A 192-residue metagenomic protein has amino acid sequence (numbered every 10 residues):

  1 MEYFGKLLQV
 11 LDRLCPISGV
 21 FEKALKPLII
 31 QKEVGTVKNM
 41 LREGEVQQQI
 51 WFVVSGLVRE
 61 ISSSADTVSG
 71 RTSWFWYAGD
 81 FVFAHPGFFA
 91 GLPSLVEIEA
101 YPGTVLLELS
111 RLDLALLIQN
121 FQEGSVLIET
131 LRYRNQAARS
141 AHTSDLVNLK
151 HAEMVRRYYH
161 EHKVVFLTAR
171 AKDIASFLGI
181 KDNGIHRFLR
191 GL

Functional and structural regions predicted by a protein language model:
M1-I30, G87: Cyclic nucleotide-binding regulatory module and flanking cytosolic helices
I30-E45, D66-T67, W76-D80: Conserved short histidine dyad/triad with adjacent acidic residue
Q48-S63, G79: Glycine- and acidic-residue-biased ligand/ion/polar-headgroup-sensing regions
I61, A84-H85, L116-L117, Y158 (+1 more regions): Residues that scaffold the ATP/ADP-binding catalytic core of kinase and kinase-like folds
R71-T130: Cyclic-nucleotide recognition modules
F83, A141-M154: Short, Lys/Arg-enriched anionic-surface-contact patches
L149-L192: Phosphate-/nucleic-acid-contacting segments
